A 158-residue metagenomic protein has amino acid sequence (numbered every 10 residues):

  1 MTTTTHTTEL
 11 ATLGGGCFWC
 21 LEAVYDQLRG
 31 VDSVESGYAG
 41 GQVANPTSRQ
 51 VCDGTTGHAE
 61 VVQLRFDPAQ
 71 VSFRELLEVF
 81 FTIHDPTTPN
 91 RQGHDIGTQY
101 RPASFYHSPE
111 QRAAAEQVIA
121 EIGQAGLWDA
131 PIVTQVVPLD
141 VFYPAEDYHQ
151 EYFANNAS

Functional and structural regions predicted by a protein language model:
M1-S158: Flexible coil/turn and secondary-structure edge motifs
